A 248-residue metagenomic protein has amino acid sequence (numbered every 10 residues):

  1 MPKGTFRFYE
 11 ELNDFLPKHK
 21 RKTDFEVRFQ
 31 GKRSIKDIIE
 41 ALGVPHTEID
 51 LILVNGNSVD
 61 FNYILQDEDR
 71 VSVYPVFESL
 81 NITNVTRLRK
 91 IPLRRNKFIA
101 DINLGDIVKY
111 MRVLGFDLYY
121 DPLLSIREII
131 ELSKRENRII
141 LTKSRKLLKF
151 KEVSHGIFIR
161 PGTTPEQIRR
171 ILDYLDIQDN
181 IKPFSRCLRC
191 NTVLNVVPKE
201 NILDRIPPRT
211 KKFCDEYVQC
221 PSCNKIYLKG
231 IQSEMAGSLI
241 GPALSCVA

Functional and structural regions predicted by a protein language model:
M1-K97: Ubiquitin-like/PB1-type beta-grasp interaction modules and other compact soluble beta-rich domains
T47, N57-F61, D67-K182: Long, charged N-terminal interaction/targeting segments
S72, N84-T86, K90, E216 (+1 more regions): SAM-dependent methyltransferases
N96, K212, V247-A248: Helix-rich terminal scaffold detector
F184, Y217: Residues immediately within or flanking Cys/His clusters that coordinate Zn2+ in small zinc-binding modules
C187-C190, C220-C223: Short cysteine-rich clusters marking metal-coordination/redox-active sites
T192-P198, L228: Short functional micro-motifs and their immediate structural scaffolds
D204-E216: Short linker/helix segments within small regulatory modules
